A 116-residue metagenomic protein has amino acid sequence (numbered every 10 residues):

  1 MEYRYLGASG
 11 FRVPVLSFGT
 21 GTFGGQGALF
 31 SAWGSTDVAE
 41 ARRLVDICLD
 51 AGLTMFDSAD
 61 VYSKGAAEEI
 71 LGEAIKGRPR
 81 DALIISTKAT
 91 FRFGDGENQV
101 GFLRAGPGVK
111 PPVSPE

Functional and structural regions predicted by a protein language model:
M1-I84, F91-F93: N-terminal binding-site loop/beta-alpha segment at the start of enzyme catalytic domains that lines or forms
G27, W33, G96-E116: Glycine/proline-rich, positively charged, aromatic-decorated active-site loop/lid region on the catalytic face
